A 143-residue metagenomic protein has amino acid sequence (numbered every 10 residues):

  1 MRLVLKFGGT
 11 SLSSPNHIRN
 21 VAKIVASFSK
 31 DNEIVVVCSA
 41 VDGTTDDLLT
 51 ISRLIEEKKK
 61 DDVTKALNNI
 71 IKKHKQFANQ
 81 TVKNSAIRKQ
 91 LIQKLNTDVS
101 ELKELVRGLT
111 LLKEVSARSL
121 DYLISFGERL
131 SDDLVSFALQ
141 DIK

Functional and structural regions predicted by a protein language model:
M1-K143: Nucleotide/pyrophosphate-binding catalytic subdomain
